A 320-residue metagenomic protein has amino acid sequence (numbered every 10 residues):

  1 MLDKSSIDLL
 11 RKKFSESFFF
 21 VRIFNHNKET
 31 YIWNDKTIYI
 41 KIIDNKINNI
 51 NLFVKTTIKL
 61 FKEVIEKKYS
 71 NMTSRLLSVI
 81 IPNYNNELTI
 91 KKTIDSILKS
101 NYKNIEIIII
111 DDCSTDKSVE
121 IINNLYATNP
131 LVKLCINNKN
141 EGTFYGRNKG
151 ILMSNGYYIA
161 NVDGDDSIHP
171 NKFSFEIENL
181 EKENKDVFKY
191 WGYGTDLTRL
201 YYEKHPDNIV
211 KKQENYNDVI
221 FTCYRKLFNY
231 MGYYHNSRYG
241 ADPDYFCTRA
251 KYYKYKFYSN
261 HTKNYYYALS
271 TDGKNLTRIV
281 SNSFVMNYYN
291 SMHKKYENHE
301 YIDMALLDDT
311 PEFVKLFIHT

Functional and structural regions predicted by a protein language model:
S15-S17: N-terminal leader/targeting segments
V21, H26-K28, W33-T37, K41-T320: Nucleotide-sugar donor-binding/catalytic module of glycosyltransferases that assemble extracellular/cell-envelope
